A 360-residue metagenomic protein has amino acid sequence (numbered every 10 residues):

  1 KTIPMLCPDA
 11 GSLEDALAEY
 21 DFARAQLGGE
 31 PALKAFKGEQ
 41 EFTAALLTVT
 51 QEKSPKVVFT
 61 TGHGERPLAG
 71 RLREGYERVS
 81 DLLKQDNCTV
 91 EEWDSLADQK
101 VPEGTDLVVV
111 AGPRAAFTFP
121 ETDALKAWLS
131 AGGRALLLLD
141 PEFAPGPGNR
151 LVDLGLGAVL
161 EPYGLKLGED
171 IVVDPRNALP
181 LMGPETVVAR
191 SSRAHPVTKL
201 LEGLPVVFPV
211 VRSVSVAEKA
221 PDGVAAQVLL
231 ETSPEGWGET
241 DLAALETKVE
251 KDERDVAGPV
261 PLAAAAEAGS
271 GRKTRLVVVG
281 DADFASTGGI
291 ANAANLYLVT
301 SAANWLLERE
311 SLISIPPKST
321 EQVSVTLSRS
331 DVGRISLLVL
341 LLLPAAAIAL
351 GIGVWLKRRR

Functional and structural regions predicted by a protein language model:
K1-R360: Short, surface-exposed patches at the edges or C-terminal ends of soluble domains, predominantly
